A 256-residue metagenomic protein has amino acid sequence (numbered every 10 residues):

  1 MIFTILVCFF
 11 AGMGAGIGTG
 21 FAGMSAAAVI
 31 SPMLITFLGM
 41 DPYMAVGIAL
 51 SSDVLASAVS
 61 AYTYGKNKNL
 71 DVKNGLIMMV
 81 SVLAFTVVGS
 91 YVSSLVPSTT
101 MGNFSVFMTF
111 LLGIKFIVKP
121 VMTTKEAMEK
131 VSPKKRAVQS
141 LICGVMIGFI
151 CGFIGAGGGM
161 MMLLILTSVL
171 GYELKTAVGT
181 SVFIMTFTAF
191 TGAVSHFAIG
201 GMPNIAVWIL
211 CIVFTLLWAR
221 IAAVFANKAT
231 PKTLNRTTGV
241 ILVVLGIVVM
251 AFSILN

Functional and structural regions predicted by a protein language model:
M1-I17, S31-F37, P42, T63-F149 (+2 more regions): Juxtamembrane transmembrane-helix boundary motif
M1-T4, C8, S51-Y62, G157-T167 (+1 more regions): Hydrophobic, membrane-facing alpha-helical anchors
G16, V46-V54, V178-A189, L242: Transmembrane helix-bundle signature of multi-pass membrane transporters/permeases
F21-I30, G155-I165: Transmembrane helix boundary and interhelical junction motifs in multipass membrane proteins
M40-I48, K73-N74, G171-V182: Membrane-interface alpha-helices at helix entry/exit sites of multi-pass transporters
S51-V59, A84-V88, V92, F183-T191: Membrane-embedded alpha-helical segments of transport systems, primarily multispan ion/solute transporters
S52, T180-F197, A206-A219: A small-residue-rich subset of transmembrane alpha-helices
T124-K125, A156-M161, Y172-T176: Short, structured loop/turn "capping" segments at alpha-beta junctions
